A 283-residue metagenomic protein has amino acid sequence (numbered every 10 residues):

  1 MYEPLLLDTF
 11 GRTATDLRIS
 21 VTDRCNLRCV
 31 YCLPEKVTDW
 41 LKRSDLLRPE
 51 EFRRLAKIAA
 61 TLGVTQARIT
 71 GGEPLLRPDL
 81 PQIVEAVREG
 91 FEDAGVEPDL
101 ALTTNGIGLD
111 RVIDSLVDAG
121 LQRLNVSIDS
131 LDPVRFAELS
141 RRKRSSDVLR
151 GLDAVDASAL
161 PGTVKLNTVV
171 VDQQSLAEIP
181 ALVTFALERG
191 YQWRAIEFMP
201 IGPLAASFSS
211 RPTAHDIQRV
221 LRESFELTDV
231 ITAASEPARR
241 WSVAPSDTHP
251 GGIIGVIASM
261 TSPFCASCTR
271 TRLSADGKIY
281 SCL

Functional and structural regions predicted by a protein language model:
M1-R18, R28-V30, T61-L62, A238-R240 (+1 more regions): N-terminal [4Fe-4S]-dependent radical SAM core
T9-P49: Canonical Radical SAM [4Fe-4S] cluster-binding loop centered on the CxxxCxxC motif and its immediate flanking residues
G11, T261-C265: Short loop/turn motifs at secondary-structure junctions and domain boundaries
R24-E35, F264-R272, S281: Local cysteine-cluster metal-coordination motifs and their immediate loop/turn environment, predominantly Fe-S cluster
L46-I69, R77-A186, R194: Radical SAM/AdoMet-radical enzyme domain recognition
E73: Conserved G/P- and acidic residue-centered "switch" motifs that form tight phosphate/ATP-binding loops in soluble
D129, V134-A137, R141-D153, A157-I254 (+1 more regions): Radical SAM enzyme [4Fe-4S]-AdoMet core and its adjacent flexible, acidic and glycine-rich loops/tails across
